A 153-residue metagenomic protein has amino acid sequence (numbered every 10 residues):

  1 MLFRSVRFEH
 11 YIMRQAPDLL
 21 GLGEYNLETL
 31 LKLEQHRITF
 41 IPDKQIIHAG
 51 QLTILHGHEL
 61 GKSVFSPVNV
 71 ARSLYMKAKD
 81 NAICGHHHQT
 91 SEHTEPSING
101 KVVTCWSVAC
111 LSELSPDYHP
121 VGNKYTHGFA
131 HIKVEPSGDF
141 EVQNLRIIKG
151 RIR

Functional and structural regions predicted by a protein language model:
R7-H10: Conserved helicase motor "Helicase C" RecA-like lobe of SF1/SF2 P-loop NTPases
M13-T39: Acidic, His- and aromatic-enriched active-site or binding-groove loops in soluble protein domains that engage sugars
K32-P42, G61-V70: Active-site glycine-rich loop that binds ribose-phosphate moieties when present
D43-H48: Short acidic loop-to-beta-strand element that houses the catalytic metal-binding Asp/Glu of nuclease active sites
Q51-L145: Conserved beta-sheet core of the metallophosphoesterase superfamily
K149-R153: Metal-centered catalytic cores of metalloenzymes
